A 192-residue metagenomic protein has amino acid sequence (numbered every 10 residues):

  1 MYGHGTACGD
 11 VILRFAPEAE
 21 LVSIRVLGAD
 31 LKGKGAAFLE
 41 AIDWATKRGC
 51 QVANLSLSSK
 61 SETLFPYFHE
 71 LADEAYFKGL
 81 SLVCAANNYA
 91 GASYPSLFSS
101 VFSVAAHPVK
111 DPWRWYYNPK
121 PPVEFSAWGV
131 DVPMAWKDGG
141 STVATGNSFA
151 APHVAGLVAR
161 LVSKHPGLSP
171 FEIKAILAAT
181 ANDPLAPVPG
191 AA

Functional and structural regions predicted by a protein language model:
M1-K60, A179-P184: Subtilisin-like peptidase catalytic core
G9, L39, A155-A159, K174: Predominant activation on well-ordered alpha-helical scaffold segments within soluble catalytic domains
V22, S81-V83, P133: Structural detector of well-ordered beta-strand residues that form the stable sheet scaffold of enzyme domains
G33-N54, L64-L80, A90-S103, W113-S126: Mature extracellular/periplasmic domains of secretome proteins
G35, W136-G140, V188: Short acidic, glycine/proline-rich loop/turn micro-motifs
C50-L55, S163-A192: C-terminal subdomain of the subtilisin-like protease fold in secreted/lumenal serine endopeptidases
L57, C84-A86: A cross-domain feature marking catalytic cores of carbohydrate-active enzymes and several ubiquitous metabolic/repair
G91-S163, G167, F171: Extracellular S/T/G-rich loop segment that most often corresponds to the catalytic His/Ser-adjacent loop
